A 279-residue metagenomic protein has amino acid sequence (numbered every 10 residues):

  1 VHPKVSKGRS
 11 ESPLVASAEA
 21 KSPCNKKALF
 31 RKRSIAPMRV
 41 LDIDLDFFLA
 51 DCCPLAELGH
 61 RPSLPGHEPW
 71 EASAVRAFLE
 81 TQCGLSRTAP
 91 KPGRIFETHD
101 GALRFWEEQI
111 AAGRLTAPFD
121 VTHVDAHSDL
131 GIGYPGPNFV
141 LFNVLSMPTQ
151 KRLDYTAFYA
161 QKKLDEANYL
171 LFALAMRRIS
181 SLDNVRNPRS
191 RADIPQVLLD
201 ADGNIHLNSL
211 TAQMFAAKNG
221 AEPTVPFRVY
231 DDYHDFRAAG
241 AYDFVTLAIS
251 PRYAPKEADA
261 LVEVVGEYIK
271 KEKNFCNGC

Functional and structural regions predicted by a protein language model:
H2-K7: Extreme N-terminal basic, low-complexity initiation segments that serve as generic localization/processing leaders
R39-C279: Conserved alpha-helical scaffold segments that buttress catalytic/binding sites
